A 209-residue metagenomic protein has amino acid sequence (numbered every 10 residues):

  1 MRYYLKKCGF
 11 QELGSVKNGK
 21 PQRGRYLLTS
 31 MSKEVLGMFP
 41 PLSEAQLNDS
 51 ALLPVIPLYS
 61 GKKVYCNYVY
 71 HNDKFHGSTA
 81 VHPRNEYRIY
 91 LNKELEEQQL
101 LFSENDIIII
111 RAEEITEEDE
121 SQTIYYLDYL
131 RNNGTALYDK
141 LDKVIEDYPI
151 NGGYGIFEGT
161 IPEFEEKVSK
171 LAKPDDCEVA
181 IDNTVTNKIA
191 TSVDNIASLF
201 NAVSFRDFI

Functional and structural regions predicted by a protein language model:
M1-G159, E163: Acidic, low-complexity intrinsically disordered regions
E146-I209: The feature marks a conserved, polyanion-engaging helical scaffold used by nucleic-acid processing enzymes and innate
